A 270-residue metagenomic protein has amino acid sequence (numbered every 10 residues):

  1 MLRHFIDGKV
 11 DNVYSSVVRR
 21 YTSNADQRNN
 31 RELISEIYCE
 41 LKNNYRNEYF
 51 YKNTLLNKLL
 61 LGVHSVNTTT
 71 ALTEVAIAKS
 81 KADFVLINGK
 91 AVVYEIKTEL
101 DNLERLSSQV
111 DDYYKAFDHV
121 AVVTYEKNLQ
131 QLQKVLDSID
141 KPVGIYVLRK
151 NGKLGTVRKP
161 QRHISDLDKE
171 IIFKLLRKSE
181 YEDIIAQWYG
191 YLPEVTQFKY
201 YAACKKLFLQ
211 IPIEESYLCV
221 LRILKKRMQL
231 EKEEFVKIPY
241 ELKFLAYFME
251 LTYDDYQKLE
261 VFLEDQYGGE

Functional and structural regions predicted by a protein language model:
M1-R46, E270: Interdomain/boundary linker segments immediately adjacent to catalytic/signaling cores
N43, Y49-N88, L136: Active-site metal-binding core of divalent-cation-utilizing nuclease and nuclease-like domains
T73, E95, Y146-V147: Structural signal for conserved beta-strand scaffold positions within catalytic alpha/beta enzyme cores
F84-L86, K90-L100: Conserved catalytic cores of phosphodiester-cleaving nucleases, focusing on short active-site segments
N88-G89, R149-N151: Short acidic-glycine loop/turn motifs at beta-strand connectors
L100-Y146: Catalytic cores of nucleic-acid endonucleases
G152-M228: A conserved mid-domain beta-alpha-beta active-site/ligand-binding segment of alpha/beta enzyme cores
Q210-E270: C-terminal, charge/polar-rich interaction regions
